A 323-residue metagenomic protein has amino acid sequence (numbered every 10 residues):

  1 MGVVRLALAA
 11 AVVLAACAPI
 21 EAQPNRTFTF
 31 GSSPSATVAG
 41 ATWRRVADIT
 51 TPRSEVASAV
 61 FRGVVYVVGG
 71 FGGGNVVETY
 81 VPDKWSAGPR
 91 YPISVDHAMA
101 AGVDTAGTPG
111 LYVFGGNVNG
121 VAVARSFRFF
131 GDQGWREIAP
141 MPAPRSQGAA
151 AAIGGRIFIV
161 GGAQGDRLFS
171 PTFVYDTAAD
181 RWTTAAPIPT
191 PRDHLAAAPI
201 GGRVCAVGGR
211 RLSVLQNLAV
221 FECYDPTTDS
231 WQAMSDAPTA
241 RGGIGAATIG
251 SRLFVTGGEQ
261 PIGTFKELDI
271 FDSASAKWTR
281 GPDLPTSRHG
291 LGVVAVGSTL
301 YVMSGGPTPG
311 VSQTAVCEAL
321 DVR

Functional and structural regions predicted by a protein language model:
M1-A7: Bacterial N-terminal signal peptides that target proteins for export
A7-A16: Bacterial N-terminal signal peptides
P19-R323: Kelch-like beta-propeller repeat domains
